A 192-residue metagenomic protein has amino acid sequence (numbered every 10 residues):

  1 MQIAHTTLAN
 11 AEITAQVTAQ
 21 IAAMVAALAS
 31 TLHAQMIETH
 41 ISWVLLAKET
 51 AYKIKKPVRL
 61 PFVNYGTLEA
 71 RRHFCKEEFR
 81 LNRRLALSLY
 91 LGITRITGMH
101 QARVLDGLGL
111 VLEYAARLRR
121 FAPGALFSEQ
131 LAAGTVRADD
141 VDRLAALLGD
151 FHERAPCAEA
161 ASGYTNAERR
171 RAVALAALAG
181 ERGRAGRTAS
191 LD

Functional and structural regions predicted by a protein language model:
Q2, E12-Q16: PAS-family sensory modules
I3-T6, A19-D192: Conserved ATP-binding subdomain of kinase catalytic cores across diverse folds
A11-E12, M24: Intrinsically disordered, low-complexity proline-rich tandem-repeat tracts
